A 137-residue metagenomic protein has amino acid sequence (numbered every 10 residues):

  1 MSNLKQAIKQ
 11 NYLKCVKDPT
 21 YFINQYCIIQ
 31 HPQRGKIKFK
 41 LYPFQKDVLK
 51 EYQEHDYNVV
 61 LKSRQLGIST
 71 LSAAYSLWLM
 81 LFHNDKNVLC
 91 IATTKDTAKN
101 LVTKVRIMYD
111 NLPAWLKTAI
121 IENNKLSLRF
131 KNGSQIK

Functional and structural regions predicted by a protein language model:
S2-K137: Phosphate/NTP-binding elements of NTP-utilizing enzymes
